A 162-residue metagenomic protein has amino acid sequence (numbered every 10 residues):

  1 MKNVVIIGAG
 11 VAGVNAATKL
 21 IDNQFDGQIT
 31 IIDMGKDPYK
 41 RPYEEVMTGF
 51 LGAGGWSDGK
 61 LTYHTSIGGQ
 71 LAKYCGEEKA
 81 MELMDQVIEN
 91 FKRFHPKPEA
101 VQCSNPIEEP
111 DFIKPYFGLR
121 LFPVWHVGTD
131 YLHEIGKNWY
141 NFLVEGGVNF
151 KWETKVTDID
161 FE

Functional and structural regions predicted by a protein language model:
M1-N3, F122, E153: Phosphate-coordination loops involved in phosphoryl transfer and adenosine-cofactor binding
K2-D33: N-terminal Rossmann-like FAD-binding beta1-loop-alpha1 element of flavoenzymes
G13, P38-Y39, I159: Flexible loop/turn segments at secondary-structure boundaries
N23-G27, V144-N149: Secondary-structure transition/capping motifs at alpha-helix termini and the adjoining loop/turn into the next element
I31-D33, H64, F150-E153: General beta-strand structural signal in soluble alpha/beta enzymes
D37-G146: Conserved N-terminal/central alpha/beta ligand/cofactor-binding core
V127-D130, F150-E162: A conserved short coil-to-beta-strand element within the FAD-binding core of flavoproteins
